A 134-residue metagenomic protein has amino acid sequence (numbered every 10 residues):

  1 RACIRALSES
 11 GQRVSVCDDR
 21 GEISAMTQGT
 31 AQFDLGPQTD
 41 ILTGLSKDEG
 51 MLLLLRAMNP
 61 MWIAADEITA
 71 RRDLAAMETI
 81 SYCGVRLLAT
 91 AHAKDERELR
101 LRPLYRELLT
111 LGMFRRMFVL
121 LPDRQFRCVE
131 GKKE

Functional and structural regions predicted by a protein language model:
R1-A2, S24-A25, R71-D73: Short glycine/serine/threonine-rich phosphate/pyrophosphate-binding segments that cradle anionic phosphate groups
R1-E9: Glycine-rich phosphate-binding P-loop
I4, M51-L52, L74-M77: Generic hydrophobic/aromatic pocket-lining and core-packing "Φ" positions
S8-L54: P-loop NTPase switch/communication element
I23-M26, R97-L99, F126-V129: Switch/connector loops and helix/strand junctions flanking conserved nucleotide-binding motifs in nucleotide-processing
N59-P60, A64-F114, P122: Conserved P-loop NTPase nucleotide-binding/switch module
T110, R115-E134: Conserved P-loop NTPase
